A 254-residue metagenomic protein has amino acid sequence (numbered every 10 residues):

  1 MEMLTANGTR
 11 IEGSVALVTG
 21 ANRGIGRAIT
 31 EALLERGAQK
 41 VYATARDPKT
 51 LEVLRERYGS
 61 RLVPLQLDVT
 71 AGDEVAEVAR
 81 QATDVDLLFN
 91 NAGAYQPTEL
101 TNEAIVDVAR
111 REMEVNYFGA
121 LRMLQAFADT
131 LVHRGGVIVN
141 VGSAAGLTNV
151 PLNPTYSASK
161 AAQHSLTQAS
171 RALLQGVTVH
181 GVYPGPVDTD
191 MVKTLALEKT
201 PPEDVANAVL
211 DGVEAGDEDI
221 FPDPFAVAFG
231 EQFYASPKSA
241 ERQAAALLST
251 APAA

Functional and structural regions predicted by a protein language model:
N22-R23: Conserved glycine-rich cofactor-binding loop
L34-V53: Conserved glycine-rich Rossmann-like NAD(P)H-binding loop of the short-chain dehydrogenase/reductase
L65-E77, V106: The beta1-alpha1 cofactor-binding region of Rossmann-like NAD(H)/NADP(H)-dependent oxidoreductases
Y95-R110, L152-T155: Conserved mid-core segment of classical short-chain dehydrogenase/reductases
L124, S159: Active-site helix of classical SDR
S143: Residue(s) in the substrate-gating loop at a strand-loop-helix junction that position the organic substrate next
G181, T189, K193-E231: C-terminal helical subdomain
